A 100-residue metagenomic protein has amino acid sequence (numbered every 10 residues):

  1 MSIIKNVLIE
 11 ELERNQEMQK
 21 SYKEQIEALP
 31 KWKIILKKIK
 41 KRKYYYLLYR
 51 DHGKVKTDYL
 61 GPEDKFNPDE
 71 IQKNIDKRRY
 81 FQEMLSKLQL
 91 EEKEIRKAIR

Functional and structural regions predicted by a protein language model:
M1-R100: A positively charged, amphipathic N-terminal helix/segment that binds anionic biomolecules
